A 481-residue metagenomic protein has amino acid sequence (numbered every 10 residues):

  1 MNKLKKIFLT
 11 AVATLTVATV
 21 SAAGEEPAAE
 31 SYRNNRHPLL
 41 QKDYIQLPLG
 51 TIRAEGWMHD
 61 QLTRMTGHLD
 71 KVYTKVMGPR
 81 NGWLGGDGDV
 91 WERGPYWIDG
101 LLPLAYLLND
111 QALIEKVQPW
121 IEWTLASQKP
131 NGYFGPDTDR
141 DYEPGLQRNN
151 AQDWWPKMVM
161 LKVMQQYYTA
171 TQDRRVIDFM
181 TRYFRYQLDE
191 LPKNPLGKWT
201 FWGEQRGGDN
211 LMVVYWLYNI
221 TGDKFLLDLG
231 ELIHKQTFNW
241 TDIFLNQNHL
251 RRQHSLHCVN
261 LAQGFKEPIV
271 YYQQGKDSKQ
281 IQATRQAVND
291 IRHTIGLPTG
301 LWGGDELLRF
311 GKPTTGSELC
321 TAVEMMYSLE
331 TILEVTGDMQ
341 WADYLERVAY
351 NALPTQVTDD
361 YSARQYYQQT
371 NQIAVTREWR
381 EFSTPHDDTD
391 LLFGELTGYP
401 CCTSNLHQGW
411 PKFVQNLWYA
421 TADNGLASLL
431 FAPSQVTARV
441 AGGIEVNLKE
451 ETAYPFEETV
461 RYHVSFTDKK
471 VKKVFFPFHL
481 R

Functional and structural regions predicted by a protein language model:
M1-L9: Bacterial N-terminal signal peptides that target proteins for export
T10-A18: Bacterial N-terminal signal peptides
G24-Q111, E115, P144-A170, G207-F225 (+3 more regions): Aromatic (Trp/Tyr) and acidic
G67, W123-A126, P130, Q166 (+3 more regions): Glycine-rich, acidic and aromatic/proline-enriched surface loops and short helix-turn segments that act as binding
W97, Q111-R148, R292-G303: Helix-terminus loop motifs that line ligand-binding clefts
A126, R174-E190, E231-N239: Short, charged, amphipathic alpha-helices and their helix-cap/turn boundaries
D139-W154, L161, I177-Q205: Asp-box/WD-like beta-propeller blade repeats and closely related beta-sheet repeat scaffolds
L191-P192, L196-G197, F201-Q247, R252-H257: Solenoidal tandem-repeat scaffolds enriched in leucines and small polar residues
